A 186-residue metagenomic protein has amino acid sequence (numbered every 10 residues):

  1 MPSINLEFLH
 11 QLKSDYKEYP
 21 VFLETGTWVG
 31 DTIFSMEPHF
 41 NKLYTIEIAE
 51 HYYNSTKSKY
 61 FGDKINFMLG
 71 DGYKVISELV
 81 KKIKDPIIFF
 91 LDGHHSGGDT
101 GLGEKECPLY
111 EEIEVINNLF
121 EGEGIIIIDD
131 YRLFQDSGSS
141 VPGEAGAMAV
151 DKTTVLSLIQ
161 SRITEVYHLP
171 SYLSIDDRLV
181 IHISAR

Functional and structural regions predicted by a protein language model:
M1-I88, H94-R186: A short alpha-helical cap/connector motif
